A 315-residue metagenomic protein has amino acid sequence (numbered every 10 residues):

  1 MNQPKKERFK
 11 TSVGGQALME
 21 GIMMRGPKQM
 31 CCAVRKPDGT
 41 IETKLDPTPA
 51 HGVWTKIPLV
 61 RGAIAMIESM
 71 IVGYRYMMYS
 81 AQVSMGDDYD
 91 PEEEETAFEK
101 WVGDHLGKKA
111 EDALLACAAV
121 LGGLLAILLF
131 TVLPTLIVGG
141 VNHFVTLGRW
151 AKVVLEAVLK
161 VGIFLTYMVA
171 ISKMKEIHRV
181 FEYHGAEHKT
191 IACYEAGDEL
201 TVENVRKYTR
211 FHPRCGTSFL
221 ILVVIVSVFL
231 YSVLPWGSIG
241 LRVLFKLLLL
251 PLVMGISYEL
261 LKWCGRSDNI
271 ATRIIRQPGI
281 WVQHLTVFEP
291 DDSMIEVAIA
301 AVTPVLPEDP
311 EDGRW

Functional and structural regions predicted by a protein language model:
M1-E93: Divalent-cation
N2-V13, A17, E99-L136, G140-F144: Cytosolic-side membrane-entry/anchor segment at the start of a transmembrane helix
Q3-G14, L18, I22-M24, W150-S218 (+2 more regions): Polar-ligand-bearing catalytic/cofactor-coordination segments of membrane-embedded or membrane-tethered inner-membrane
P47-P49, M66, M70-E95, G107 (+6 more regions): Multi-pass alpha-helical transmembrane bundle typical of ion/small-solute transporters and intramembrane aspartyl
G73, S80, F130, P134 (+7 more regions): Alpha-helical transmembrane segments of polytopic integral membrane proteins, especially the permease/helical cores
K100-K109, V138-L155, L234-L244, W263-R273 (+1 more regions): Membrane interface segments of multi-pass transport proteins and intramembrane proteases
A110-L128, Y208-V233: Transmembrane alpha-helical segments and their cytosolic interface motifs in multi-pass membrane proteins
G122-L147, V223-L247, P251-M254, Y258: Juxtamembrane "helix exit" motif at the C-terminal ends of alpha-helical transmembrane segments in multi-pass membrane
